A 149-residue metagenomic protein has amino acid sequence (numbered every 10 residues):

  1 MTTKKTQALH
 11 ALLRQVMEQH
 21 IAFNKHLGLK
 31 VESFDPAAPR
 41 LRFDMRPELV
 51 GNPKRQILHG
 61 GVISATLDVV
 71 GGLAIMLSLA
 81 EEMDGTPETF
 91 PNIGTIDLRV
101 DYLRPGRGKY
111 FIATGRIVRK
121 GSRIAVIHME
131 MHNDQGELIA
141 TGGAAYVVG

Functional and structural regions predicted by a protein language model:
M1-I21: Extreme N-terminal tail/first-helix region
T3-Q7, M76, P105-G149: HotDog/MaoC-like acyl-thioester-processing domains
R14-P39: N-terminal structural module
F23, A37, N92-G94, K109 (+2 more regions): Residue-level preference for beta-strand/loop junctions
K25-V31, D97-D101, A113, G142: Short structured motifs
K30-L58: Catalytic strand-loop segment that frames the active site of acyl-thioester-processing enzymes
L49-A74: Hot-dog-fold acyl-thioester-processing enzymes
A74-I112, I117: Hydrophobic beta-strand-centered segment that forms part of the acyl-chain substrate-binding groove
